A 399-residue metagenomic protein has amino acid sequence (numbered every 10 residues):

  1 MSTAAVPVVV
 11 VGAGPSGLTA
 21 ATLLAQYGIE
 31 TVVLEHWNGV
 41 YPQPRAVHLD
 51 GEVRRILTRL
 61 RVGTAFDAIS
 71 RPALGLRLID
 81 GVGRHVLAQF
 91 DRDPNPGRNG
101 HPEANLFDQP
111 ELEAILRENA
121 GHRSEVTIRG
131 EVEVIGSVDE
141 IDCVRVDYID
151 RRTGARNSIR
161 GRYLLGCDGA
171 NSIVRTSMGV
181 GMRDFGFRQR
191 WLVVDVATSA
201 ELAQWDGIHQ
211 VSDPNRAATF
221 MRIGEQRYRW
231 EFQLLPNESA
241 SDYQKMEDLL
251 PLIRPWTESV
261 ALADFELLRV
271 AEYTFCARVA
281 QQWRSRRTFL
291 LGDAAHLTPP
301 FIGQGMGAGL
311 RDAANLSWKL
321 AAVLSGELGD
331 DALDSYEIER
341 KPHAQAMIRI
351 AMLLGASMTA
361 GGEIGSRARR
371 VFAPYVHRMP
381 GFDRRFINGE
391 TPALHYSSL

Functional and structural regions predicted by a protein language model:
M1-V11, T22, Q26-Y27, H36 (+8 more regions): Helical substrate-recognition/capping region of FAD-dependent monooxygenase/halogenase enzymes
A4-V6, T153-Y163: Core beta-strand elements of the Rossmann-like FAD/NAD(P) dinucleotide-binding domain in flavoenzyme oxidoreductases
V8-V10, T31, T288: Conserved hydrophobic helix-helix packing surfaces used for dimerization/oligomerization
G12-A21, L57, L116, G166 (+2 more regions): Conserved mid-domain beta->alpha element of the FAD-binding
A25-R45: Glycine-rich FAD pyrophosphate-binding loop
R45, D50-N119: Active-site-adjacent segment of FAD-dependent monooxygenases/related oxidoreductases
E118, G136, C143, Y163-F275: Conserved FAD-binding catalytic core of PHBH/FMO-like flavoproteins
V138-S158: Conserved beta-strand-loop-beta-strand element in the redox core of flavoprotein oxidoreductases
